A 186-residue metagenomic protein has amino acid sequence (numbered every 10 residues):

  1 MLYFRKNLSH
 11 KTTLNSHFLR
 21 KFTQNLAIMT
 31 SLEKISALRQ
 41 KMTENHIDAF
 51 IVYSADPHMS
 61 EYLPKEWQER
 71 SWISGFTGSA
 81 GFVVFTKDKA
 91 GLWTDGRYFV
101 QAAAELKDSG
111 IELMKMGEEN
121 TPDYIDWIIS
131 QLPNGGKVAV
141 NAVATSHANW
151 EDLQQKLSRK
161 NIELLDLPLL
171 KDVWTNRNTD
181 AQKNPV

Functional and structural regions predicted by a protein language model:
M1-R5, S9-T23: Cationic, amphipathic, low-complexity segments that mediate targeting or membrane/lipid association
I28-K137, N141, T145-V186: N-terminal accessory/capping or targeting/presequence segment of soluble
